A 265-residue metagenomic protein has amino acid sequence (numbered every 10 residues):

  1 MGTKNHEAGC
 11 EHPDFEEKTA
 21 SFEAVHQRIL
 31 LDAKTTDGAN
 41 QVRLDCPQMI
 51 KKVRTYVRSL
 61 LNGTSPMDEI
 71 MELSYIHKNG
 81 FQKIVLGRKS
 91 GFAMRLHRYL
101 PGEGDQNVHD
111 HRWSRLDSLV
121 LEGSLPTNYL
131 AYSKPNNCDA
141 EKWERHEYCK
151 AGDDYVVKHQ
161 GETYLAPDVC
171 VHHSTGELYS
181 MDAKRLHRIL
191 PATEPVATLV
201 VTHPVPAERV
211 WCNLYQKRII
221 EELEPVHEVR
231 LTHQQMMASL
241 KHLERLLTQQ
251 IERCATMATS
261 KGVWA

Functional and structural regions predicted by a protein language model:
G2-A93: A short, N-terminal "cap"/entry segment at the start of jelly-roll beta-barrel domains of the cupin/DSBH fold
M71-L73, G104-D110, R188: Catalytic micro-motifs at enzyme active sites that drive phosphoryl/nucleotidyl and oxygen chemistry
R95-D110, Y129, S133, A183: Conserved short histidine dyad/triad with adjacent acidic residue
R112-T127, A131, V201: Short, conserved beta-strand element in jelly-roll/cupin
D117, E194-V210: A short hydrophobic beta-strand segment most commonly corresponding to one strand of the jelly-roll/cupin
T127-N128, M181, L186-A192: Short beta-strand His + acidic residue motifs that chelate non-heme Fe in jelly-roll/DSBH and cupin folds
A131-K184: Short acidic-glycine-tyrosine-enriched beta hairpin
E208-W264: Long, compositionally biased interface segments
